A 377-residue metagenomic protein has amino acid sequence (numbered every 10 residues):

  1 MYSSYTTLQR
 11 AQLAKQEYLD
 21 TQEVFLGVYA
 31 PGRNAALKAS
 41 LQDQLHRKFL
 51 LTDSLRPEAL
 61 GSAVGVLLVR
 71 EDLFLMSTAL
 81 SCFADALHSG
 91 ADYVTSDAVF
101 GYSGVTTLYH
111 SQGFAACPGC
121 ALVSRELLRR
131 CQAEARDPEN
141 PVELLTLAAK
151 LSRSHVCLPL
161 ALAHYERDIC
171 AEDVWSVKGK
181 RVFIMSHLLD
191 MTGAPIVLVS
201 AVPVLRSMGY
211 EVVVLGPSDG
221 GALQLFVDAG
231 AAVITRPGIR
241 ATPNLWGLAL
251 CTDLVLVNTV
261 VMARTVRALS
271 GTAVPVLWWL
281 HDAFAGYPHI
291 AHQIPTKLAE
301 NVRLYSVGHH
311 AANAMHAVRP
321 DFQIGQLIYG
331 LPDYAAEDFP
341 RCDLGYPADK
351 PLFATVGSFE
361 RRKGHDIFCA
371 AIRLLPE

Functional and structural regions predicted by a protein language model:
M1-D43, L108-Y109, R153-H155, L162-R181: Non-catalytic membrane-proximal stalk/linker segments that position and tether the catalytic domains
A63-F74: Short beta-strand-to-loop acidic/aromatic patch adjacent to the donor-nucleotide binding site
T78-V105: Conserved donor NDP-sugar-binding/catalytic core segment of glycosyltransferases
G104-L122: A recurrent flexible, glycine/aromatic-enriched loop bordering the glycosyltransferase active site that acts as
L127, C131, D137-P159: A short, conserved alpha-helix in the catalytic core of glycosyltransferases
T192-P203, P351, E360-L374: A conserved mid-protein helix/loop that constitutes part of the nucleotide-sugar donor-binding site
P288, E300-I324, L331-D333: A short, active-site helix/loop in glycosyltransferases that binds the activated sugar's phosphate group
A336-P347: A short helix/loop element that forms part of the nucleotide-sugar donor recognition site in Leloir-type
